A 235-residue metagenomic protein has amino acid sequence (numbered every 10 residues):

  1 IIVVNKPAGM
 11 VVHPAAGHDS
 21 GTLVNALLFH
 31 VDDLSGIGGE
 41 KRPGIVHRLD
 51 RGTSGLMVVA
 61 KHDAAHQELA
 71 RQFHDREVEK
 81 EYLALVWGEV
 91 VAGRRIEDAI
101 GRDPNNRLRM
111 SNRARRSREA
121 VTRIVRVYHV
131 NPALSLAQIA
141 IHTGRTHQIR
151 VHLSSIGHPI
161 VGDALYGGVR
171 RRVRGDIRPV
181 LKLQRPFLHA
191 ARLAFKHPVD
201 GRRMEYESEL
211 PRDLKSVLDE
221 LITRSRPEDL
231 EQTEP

Functional and structural regions predicted by a protein language model:
I1-R109, F187, E207-P235: RNA pseudouridine synthases
I2, A133-A137, A191: Short beta-strand micro-motifs in enzyme catalytic cores
R48-L49, E89, V127-H129, D163: Residue-level recognition of beta-strand microenvironments
L69, R145-L153: Short beta-strand segments enriched for Tyr within beta-sheet-rich domains, predominantly fibronectin type III
W87, Q138-H142: A structural micro-motif recognizing beta-strand termini and the immediately following turn/loop segments
P104-L108, E119-V121, R172-R178: Short Pro/Gly-enriched beta-strand edge/turn motifs at strand-loop
R115, P132, H142, H152-P235: Pseudouridine synthases involved in rRNA/tRNA modification
I124: Long C-terminal interaction/binding lobes of large macromolecular proteins
